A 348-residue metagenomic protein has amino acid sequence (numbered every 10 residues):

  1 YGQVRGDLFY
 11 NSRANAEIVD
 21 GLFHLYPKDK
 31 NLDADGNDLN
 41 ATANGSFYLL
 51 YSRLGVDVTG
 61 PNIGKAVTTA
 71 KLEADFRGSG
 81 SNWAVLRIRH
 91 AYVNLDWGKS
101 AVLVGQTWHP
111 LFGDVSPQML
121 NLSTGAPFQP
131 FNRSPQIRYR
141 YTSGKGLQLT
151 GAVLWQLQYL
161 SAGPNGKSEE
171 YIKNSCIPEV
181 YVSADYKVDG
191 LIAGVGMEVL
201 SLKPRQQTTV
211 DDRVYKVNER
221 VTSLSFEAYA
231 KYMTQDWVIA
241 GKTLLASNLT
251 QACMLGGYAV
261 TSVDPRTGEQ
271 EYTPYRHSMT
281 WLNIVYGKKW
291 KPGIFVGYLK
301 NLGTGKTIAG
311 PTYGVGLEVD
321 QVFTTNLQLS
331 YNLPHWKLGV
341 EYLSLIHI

Functional and structural regions predicted by a protein language model:
Y1-L22, Y26, K30-Y159, C176-I177 (+4 more regions): Outer membrane beta-barrel
N11-N15, S81-W83, G113-P117, Q158-G163 (+5 more regions): Outer-membrane beta-barrel proteins
L39-S46, S81, G125-P127, S168-I172 (+4 more regions): Outer-membrane beta-barrel proteins
L49, L86, N132, I177-E179 (+3 more regions): Membrane-spanning beta-strands of outer-membrane beta-barrel proteins
K187-V319: Detector for outer-membrane/organellar transmembrane beta-barrel domains, recognizing the amphipathic beta-strand
W281, T324-S330: Short glycine-rich, acidic/polar surface loops and turns
Q328-E341: C-terminal closing repeat unit and adjoining cap/tail of repeat-based domains
I346-I348: Conserved small/polar residues in nucleotide/adenosyl-binding loops
